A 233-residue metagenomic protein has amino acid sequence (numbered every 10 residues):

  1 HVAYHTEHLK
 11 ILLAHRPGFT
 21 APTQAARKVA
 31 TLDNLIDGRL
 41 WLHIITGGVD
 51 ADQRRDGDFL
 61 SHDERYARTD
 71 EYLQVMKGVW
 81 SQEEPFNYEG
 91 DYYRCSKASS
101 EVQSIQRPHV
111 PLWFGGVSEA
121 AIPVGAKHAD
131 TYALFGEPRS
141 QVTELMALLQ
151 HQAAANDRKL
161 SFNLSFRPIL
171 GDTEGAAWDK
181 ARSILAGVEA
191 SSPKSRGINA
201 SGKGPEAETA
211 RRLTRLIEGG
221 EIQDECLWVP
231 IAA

Functional and structural regions predicted by a protein language model:
V2, L32, L42, M76 (+4 more regions): Conserved, mostly hydrophobic/aromatic
H5-H8, I36, A126-Y132: Glycine-enriched alpha-helix->loop->beta-strand junction motifs that scaffold or abut catalytic
I11-H15, L40-I44, L112-G115, D130-L134 (+1 more regions): Hydrophobic faces of well-ordered beta-strands that scaffold small-molecule active sites in alpha/beta enzyme cores
P17-N34: Glycine-rich anion/phosphate-binding loops
G18, L40-R54: Substrate-binding cleft and catalytic face of glycoside hydrolase catalytic domains, especially the flexible beta-alpha
A25-K28, F114-V124: Short, acidic/polar
G48, D56, H62-Q106, E137-A233: An alpha-helical appendage that flanks or caps ligand/catalytic pockets
S118, V124-A133, E137-Q141: Long hydrophobic segments that form regular secondary structure
